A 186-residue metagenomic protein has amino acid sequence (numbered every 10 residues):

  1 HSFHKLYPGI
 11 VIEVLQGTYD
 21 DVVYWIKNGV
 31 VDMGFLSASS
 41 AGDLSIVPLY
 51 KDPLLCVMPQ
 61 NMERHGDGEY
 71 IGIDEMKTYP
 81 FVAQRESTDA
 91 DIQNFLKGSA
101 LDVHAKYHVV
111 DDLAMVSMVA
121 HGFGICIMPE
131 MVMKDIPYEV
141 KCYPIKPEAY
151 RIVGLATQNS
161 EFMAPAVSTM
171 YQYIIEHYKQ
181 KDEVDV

Functional and structural regions predicted by a protein language model:
H1-A41, V109: Central regulatory/effector-binding core of bacterial HTH transcription factors
L6-V14, K97-K106, V140: A local structural motif
I26-K27, M76, S117-F123, L155: Hydrophobic residues within well-ordered alpha-helices
V31, S37-L44, D112-V140: A ligand-binding cleft/hinge motif common to bilobed small-molecule-binding domains
L44-F81, P165: Flexible hinge/capping segments at coil-to-helix
S45-L55, C126, E130, Y138-I152: Short beta-strand->loop
Q60, C142-V184: A late-sequence structural motif
H65-G66, I71, Y79-L101, M163-Y171 (+1 more regions): Secondary-structure junction motif
